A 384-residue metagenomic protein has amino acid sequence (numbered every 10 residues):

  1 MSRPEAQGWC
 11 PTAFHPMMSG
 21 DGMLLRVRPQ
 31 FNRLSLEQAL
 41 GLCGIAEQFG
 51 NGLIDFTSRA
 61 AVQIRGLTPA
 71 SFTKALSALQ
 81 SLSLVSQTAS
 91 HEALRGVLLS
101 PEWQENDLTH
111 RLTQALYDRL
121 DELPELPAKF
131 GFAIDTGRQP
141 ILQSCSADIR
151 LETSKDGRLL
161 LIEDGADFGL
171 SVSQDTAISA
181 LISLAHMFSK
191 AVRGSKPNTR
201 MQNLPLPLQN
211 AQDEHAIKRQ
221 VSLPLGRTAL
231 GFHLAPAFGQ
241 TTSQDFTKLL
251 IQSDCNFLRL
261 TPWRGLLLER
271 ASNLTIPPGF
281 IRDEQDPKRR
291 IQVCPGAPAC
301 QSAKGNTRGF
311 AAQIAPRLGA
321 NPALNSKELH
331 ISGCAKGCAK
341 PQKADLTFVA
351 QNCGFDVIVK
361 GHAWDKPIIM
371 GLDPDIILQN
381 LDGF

Functional and structural regions predicted by a protein language model:
M1-P16, V221-L223: Intrinsically disordered, low-complexity polar/charged tails and linkers
S2-R3, S19-I162, S171-D175, S179 (+1 more regions): Small-residue-enriched alpha-helical segments and adjacent helix-cap loops that form tight helix-helix packing
S71, R193-V221: Terminal amphipathic helices with adjacent charged low-complexity linkers/tails
Q87-H91, F188-N198, D375-F384: Flexible helix-coil linker/hinge segments at domain or subdomain boundaries
G165-K196: Internal alpha/beta scaffold segment
D167, L274-T275, A363-W364: Short, surface-exposed beta-strand-loop junctions and turns on beta-sheet-rich folds
I182-A185, S189-R193, E214-N256: Rieske [2Fe-2S] iron-sulfur domain-containing proteins
H330-K343, I358-F384: Short Fe-S-cluster ligation motifs
